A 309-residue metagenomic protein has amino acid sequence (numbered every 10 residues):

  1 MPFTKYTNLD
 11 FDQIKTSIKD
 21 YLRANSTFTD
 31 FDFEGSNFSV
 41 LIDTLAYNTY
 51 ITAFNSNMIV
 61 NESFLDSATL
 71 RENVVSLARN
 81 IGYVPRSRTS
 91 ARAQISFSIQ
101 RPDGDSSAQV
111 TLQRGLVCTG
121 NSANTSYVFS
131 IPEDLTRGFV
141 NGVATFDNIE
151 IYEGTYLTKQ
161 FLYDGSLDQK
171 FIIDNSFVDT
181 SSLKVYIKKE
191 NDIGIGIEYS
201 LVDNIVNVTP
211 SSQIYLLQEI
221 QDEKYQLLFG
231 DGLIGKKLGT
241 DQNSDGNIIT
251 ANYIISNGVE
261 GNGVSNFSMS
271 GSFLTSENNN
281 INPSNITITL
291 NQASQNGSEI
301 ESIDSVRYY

Functional and structural regions predicted by a protein language model:
M1-Y309: Signature of Asx- and small-polar-rich beta-strand/turn repeats characteristic of beta-solenoid architectures
